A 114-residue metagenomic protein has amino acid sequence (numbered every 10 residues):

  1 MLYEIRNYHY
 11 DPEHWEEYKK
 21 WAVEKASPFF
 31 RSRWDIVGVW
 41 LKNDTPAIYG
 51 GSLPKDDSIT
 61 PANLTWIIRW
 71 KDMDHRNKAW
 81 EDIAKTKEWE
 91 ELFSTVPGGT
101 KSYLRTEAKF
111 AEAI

Functional and structural regions predicted by a protein language model:
M1, R6-Y8, E16, K101 (+1 more regions): Intrinsically disordered, low-complexity segments enriched in small/polar residues
L2-H9, A47-A84: Short, well-ordered beta-strand segments in beta-rich or mixed alpha/beta enzyme and ligand-binding folds
P12-H14, D72-D74, I114: Residues that cap or initiate secondary-structure elements
H14-D44, A84, E88-E91: Short amphipathic alpha-helical segments
D35-A62, K87-I114: Glycine-rich beta-strand-turn "strand-cap" elements at beta-sheet edges
